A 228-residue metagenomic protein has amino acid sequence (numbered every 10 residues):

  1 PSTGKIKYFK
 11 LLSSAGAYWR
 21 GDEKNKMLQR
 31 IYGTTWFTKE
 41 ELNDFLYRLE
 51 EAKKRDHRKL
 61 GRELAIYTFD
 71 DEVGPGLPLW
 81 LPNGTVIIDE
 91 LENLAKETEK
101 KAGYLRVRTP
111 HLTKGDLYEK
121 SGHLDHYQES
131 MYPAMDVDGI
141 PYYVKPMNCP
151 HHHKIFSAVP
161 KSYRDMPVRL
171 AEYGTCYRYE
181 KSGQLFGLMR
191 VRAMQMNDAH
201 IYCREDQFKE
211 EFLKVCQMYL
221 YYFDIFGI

Functional and structural regions predicted by a protein language model:
P1-T175, Y179-L185, M189, I201 (+2 more regions): Auxiliary tRNA-acceptor-end handling modules of aminoacyl-tRNA synthetases
A193-Q195: A short glycine-rich beta-alpha junction/loop motif
R204-I228: Long hydrophobic segments that form regular secondary structure
